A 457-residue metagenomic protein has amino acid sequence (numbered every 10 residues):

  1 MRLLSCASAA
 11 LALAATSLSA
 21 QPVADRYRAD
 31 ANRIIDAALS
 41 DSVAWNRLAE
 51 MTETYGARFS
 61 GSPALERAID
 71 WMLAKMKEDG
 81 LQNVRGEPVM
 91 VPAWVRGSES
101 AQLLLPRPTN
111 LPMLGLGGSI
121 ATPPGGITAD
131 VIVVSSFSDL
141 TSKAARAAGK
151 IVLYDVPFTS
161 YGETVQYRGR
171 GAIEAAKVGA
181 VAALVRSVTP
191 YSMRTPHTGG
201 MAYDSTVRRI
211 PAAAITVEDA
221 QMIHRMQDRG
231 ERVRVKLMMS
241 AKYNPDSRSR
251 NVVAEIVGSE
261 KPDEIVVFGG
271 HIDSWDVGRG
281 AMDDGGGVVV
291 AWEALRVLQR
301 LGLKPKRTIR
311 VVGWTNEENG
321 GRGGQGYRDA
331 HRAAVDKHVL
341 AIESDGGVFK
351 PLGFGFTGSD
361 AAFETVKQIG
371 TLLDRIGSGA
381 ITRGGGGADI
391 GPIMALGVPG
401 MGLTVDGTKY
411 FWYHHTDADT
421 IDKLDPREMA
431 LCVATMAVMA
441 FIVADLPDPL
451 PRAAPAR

Functional and structural regions predicted by a protein language model:
A15-S17: N-terminal signal peptide c-region/cleavage motif recognized by signal peptidases
Q21-D30, A49, E53-I151, V156-E163: Noncatalytic luminal/extracellular "stalk/propeptide" segments of secretory-pathway proteins
R28-D30, L105-A144, M201-A281, E293-K306: Soluble metallo-hydrolase cores and metallopeptidase-like ectodomains found primarily in the secretory/periplasmic
R28-S62, T195-G200, D273, S344-F349 (+1 more regions): N-terminal capping segment at the start of a domain
A31-L39, E53-P63, S100, G118 (+9 more regions): Second-shell loop/turn segments in exported
N46, R296-R322, A341: Short helix-loop-beta-strand segments that form the rim/entrance of peptidase-like active sites
P108-N110, P124, A129, I210-I215 (+5 more regions): Metal-dependent peptidase/peptidase-like ectodomains
R296, R300, F411-R457: His/Asp/Glu-rich mid-to-C-terminal helical/loop segments that flank catalytic regions of hydrolases
